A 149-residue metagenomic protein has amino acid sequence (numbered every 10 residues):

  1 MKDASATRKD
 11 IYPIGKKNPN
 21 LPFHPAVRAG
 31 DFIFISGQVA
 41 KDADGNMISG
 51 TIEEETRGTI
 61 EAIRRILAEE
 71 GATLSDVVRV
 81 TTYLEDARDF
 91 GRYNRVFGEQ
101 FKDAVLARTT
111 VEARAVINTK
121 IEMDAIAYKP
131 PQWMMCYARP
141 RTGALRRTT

Functional and structural regions predicted by a protein language model:
M1-V78, L84-T149: N-terminal presequence-like segments and the immediate start of the first folded domain
